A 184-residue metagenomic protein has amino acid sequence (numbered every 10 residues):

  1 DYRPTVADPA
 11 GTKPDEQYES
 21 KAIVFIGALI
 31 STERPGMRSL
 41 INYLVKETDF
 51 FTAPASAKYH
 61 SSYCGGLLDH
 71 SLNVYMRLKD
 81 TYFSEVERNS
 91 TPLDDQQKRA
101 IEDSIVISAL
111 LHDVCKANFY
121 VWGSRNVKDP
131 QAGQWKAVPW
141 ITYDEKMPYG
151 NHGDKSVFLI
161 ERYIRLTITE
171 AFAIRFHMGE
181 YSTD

Functional and structural regions predicted by a protein language model:
D1-A53: Non-catalytic interface/linker regions that flank or bridge core catalytic/transmembrane domains
D15-E19, L67, Y149: Generic alpha-helical segment signature
K21, F25, G36-L40, H70 (+3 more regions): Residue-level detector of well-ordered alpha-helical segments, enriched for hydrophobic/aromatic packing positions
I30-P35, G66, Q97-A100: Structural motif
S39-T48, H60-L72: All-alpha helical catalytic cores of prenyl diphosphate-utilizing isoprenoid enzymes
A53-P54, H70: Surface-exposed loop/turn and secondary-structure junction residues enriched for glycine/proline
S56-A57, S61-Y63, M76, T81-F83 (+2 more regions): Divalent metal-dependent catalytic cores for phosphoryl transfer on phosphate-bearing substrates
